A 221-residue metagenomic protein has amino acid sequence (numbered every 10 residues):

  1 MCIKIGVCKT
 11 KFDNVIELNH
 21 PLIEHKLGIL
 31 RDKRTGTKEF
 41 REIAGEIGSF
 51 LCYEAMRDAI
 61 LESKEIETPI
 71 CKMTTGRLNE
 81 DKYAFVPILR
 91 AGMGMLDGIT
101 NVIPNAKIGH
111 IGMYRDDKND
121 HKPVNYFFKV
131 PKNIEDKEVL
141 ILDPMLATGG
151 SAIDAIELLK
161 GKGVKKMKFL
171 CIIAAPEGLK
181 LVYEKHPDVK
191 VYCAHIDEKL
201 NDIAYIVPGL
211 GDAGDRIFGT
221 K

Functional and structural regions predicted by a protein language model:
M1-K221: PRPP-associated nucleotide enzymes
